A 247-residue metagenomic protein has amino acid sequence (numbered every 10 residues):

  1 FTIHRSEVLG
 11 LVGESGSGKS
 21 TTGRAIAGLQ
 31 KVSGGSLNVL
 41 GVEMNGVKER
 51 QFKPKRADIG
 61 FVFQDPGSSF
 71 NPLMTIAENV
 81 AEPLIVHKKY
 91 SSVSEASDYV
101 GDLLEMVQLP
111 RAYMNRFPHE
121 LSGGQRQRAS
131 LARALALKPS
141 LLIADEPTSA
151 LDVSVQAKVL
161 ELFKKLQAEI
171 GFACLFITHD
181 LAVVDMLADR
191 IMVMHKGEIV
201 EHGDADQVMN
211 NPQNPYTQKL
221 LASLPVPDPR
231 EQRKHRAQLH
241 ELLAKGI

Functional and structural regions predicted by a protein language model:
A27: Helix-to-loop junction immediately C-terminal to a conserved catalytic motif
M44-G60, E78, V86, Q207-P212: ABC ATPase NBD coupling module
S94-A112, L221-A222: Conserved ABC ATPase "signature" region
F117-L121, Q125: Conserved ABC ATPase signature
A136-S140: A short, proline-enriched helix->beta-strand linker immediately N-terminal to the Walker B motif in ABC-type P-loop
H202-G203: ABC ATPase "signature
